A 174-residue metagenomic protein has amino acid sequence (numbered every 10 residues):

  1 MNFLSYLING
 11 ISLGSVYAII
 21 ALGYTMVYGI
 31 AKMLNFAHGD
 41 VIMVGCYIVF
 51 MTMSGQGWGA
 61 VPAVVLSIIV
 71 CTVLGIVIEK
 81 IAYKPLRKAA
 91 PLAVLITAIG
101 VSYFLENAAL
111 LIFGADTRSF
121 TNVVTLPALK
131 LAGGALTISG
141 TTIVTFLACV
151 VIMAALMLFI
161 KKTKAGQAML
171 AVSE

Functional and structural regions predicted by a protein language model:
M1-A31, F36-S173: Small-residue-rich transmembrane alpha-helical segments that form helix-helix packing/gating elements in polytopic
